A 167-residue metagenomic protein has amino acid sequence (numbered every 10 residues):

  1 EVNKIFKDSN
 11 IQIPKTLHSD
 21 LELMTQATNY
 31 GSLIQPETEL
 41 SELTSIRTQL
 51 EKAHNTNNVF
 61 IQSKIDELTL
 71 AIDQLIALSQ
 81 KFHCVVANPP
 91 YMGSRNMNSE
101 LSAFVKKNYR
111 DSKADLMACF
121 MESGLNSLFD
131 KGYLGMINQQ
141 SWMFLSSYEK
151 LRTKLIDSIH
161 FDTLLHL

Functional and structural regions predicted by a protein language model:
E1, I76-L167: Signature of N6-adenine DNA methyltransferases within the class I
E1-C84: Class I S-adenosyl-L-methionine-dependent methyltransferase module
